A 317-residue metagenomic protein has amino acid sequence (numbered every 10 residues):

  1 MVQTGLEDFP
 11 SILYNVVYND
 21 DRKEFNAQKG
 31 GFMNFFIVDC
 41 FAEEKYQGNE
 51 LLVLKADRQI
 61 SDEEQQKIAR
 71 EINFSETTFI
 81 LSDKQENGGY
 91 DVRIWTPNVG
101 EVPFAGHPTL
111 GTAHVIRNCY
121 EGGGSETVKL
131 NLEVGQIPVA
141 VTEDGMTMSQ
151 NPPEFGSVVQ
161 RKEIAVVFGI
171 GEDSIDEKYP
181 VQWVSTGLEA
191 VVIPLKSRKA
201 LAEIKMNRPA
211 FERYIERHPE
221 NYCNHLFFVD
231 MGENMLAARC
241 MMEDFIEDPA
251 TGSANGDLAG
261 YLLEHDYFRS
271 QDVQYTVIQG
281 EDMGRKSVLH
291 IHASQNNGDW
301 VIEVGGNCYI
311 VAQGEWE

Functional and structural regions predicted by a protein language model:
V2-E7: Extreme N-terminal basic, low-complexity initiation segments that serve as generic localization/processing leaders
D8-F32: Short, Lys/Arg-enriched N-terminal segments with co-localized hydrophobic residues within the first ~10-30 amino acids
N15, K29-F104, L110-E317: Active-site proximal loop and beta-alpha junction motif in alpha/beta enzyme cores
